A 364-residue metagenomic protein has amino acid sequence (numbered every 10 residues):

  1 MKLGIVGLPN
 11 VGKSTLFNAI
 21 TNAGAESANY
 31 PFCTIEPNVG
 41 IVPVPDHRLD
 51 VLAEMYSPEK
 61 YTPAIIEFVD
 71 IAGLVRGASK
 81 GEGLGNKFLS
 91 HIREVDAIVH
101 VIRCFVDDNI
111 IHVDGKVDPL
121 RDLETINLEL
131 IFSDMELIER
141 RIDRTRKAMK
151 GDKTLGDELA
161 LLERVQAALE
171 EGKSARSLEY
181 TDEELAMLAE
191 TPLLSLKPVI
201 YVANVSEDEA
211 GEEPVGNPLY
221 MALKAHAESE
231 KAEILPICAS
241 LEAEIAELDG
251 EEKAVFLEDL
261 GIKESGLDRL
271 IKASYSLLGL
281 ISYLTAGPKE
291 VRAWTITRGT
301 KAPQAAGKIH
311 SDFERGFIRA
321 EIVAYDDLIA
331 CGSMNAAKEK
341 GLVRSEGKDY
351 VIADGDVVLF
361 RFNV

Functional and structural regions predicted by a protein language model:
M1-I111, E139-R140: Conserved G1/Walker A P-loop phosphate-binding module
K2-V6, V11, F17, R144-V351 (+2 more regions): C-terminal-of-GTPase-core extension/linker across diverse P-loop GTPases
I5, T21-N29, E36-N38, P43-D46 (+13 more regions): A generic, residue-level signal for flexible/boundary positions that often mark functional hotspots
G12-F17, P45-S57, G85-N109, R121-L130 (+4 more regions): Phosphate-binding glycine-rich loops and adjacent basic patches that engage nucleotide phosphates, nucleic-acid
F32, D46-L49, T62-F68, E82-V95 (+9 more regions): Amphipathic alpha-helical transducer elements in NTP-driven molecular machines
G40-P45, A72-E82, R93-L155, A168-Y180 (+2 more regions): Conserved Switch II/interswitch segment of TRAFAC-class P-loop GTPases
